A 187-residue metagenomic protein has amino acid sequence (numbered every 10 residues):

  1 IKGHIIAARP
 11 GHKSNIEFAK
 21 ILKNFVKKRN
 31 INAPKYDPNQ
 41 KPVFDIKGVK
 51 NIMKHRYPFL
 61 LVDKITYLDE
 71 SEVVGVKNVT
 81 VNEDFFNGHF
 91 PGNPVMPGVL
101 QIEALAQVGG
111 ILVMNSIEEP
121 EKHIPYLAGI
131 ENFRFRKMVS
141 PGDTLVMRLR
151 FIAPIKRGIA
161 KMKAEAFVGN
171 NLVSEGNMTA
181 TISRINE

Functional and structural regions predicted by a protein language model:
I1-K41, R56: Terminal domain-initiation and capping elements
I31-V95, E121-I124, R136-S140, I152-I159 (+2 more regions): Non-catalytic linker/capping segments at the edges of enzyme domains
I65, V95-P120: Active-site helix/loop of acyl-thioester processing domains in fatty-acid/polyketide metabolism, spanning hotdog-fold
I130-R136: Short alpha-helix capping/helix-loop boundary micro-motifs
V146-R150: Well-ordered alpha/beta subsegment
